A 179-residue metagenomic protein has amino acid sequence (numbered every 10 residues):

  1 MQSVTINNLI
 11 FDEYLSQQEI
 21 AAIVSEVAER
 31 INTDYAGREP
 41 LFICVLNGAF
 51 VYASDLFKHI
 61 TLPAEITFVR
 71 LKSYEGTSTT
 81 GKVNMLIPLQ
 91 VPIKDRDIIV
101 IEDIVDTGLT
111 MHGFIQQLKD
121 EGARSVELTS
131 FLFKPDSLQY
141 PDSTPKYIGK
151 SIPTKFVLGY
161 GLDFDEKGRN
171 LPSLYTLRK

Functional and structural regions predicted by a protein language model:
M1-K179: PRPP-associated nucleotide enzymes
